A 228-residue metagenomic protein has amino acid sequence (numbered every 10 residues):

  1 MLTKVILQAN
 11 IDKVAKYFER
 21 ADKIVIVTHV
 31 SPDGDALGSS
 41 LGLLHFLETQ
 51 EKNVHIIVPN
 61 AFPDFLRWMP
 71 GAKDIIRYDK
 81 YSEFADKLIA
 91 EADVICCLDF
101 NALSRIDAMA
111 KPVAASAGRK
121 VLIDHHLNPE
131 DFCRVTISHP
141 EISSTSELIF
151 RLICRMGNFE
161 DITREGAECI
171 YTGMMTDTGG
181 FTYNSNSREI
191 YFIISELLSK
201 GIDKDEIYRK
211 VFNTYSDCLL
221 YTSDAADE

Functional and structural regions predicted by a protein language model:
L2-V30, G42-E48, L127-S223: A structured phosphate/pyrophosphate-recognition subdomain
K23-V25, V54-H55, D74, D93-I95 (+4 more regions): Structural motif
V25-F84: Anionic-ligand anchoring segments at beta-strand to alpha-helix junctions in alpha/beta enzyme folds, i.e., glycine
S39-L41, P70-A72, M109-V113, V135-S138 (+1 more regions): Short, glycine/charged-enriched secondary-structure capping and boundary segments
F46, A72-I75, K111-R119, R155 (+1 more regions): A glycine- and small-aliphatic-rich helix-loop capping segment at beta-alpha/alpha-beta transitions that lines
I76-V135: Active-site cofactor/cluster-binding pocket
D224-E228: A short, hydrophobic C-terminal helix/tail in secreted or cell-surface proteins
